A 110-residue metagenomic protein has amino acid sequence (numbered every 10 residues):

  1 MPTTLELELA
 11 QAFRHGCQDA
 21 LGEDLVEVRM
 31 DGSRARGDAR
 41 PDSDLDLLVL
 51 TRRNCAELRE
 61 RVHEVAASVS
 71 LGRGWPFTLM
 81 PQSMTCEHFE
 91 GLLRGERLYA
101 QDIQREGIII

Functional and structural regions predicted by a protein language model:
M1-R29, A35-P41, T51-I110: Catalytic core of pol beta-like nucleotidyltransferases
L45-V49: Short beta-strand->loop micro-motif that forms the acidic, two-metal-ion catalytic signature in nucleotide-processing
